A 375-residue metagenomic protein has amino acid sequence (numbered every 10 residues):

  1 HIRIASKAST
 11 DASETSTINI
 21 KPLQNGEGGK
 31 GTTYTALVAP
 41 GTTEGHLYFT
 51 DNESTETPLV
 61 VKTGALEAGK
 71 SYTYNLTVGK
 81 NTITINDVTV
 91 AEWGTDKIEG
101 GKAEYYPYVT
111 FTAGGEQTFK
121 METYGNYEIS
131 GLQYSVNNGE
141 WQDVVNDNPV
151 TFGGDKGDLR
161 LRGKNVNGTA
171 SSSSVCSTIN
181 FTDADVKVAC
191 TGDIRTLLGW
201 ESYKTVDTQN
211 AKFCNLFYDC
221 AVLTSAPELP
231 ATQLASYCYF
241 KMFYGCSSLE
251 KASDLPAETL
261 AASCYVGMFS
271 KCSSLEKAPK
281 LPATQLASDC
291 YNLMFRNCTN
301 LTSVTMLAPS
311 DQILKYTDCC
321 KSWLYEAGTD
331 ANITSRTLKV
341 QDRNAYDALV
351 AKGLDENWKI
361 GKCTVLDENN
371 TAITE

Functional and structural regions predicted by a protein language model:
H1-A68, G139-F152: Tryptophan-paired
G31-T35, S71-T73, E116-T118: Intrinsic-disorder/low-complexity, polar/charged segments enriched in Ser/Thr/Lys/Arg/Asp/Glu/Gln
A36-A39, L76-K80, E104, M242 (+2 more regions): Conserved "repeat-terminator" motif of extracellular CCP/Sushi domains
D51, V78, G163-N165: A mature extracytoplasmic/lumenal domain signature
S54-E56, N81, V166-S172: Short, exposed coil/turn segments at beta-strand boundaries within extracellular/luminal domains
T57-G64, V90, L229, L281 (+1 more regions): Composition- and surface-driven signal marking solvent-exposed, interaction-prone regions in large proteins
L59-Y105, K187-G192: Extracellular beta-sheet/turn segments enriched in Thr/Pro/Gly and aliphatic residues
Y106-E375: Solvent-exposed loop and capping/linker segments of extracellular ligand-binding repeat ectodomains
